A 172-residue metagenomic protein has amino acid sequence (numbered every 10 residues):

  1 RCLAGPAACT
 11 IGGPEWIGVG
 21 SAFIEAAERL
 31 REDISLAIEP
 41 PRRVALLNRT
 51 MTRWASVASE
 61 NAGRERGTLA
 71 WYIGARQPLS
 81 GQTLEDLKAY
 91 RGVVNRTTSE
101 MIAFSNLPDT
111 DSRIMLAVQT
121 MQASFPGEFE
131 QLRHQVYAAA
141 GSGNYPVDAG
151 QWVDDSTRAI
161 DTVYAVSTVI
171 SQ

Functional and structural regions predicted by a protein language model:
R1-Q172: Hydrophobic alpha-helical segments
